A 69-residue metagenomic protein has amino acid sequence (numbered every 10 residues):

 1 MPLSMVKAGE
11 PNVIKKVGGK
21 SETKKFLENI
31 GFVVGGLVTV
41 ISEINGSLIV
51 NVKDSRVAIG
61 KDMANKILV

Functional and structural regions predicted by a protein language model:
M1-V69: Compact, glycine-rich, soluble single-domain proteins
